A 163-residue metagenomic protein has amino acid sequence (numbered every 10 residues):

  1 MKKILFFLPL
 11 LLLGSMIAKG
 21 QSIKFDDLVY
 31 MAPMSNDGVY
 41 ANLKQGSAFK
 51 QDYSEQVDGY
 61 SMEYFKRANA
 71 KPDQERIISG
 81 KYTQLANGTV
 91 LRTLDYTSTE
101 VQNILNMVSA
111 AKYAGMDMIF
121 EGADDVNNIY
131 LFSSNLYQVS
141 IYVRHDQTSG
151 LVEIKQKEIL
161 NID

Functional and structural regions predicted by a protein language model:
M1-I23: Bacterial Sec-dependent N-terminal signal peptides
G20-A86: N-terminal leader/targeting segments
Q21, N161-D163: Short, solvent-exposed mixed-charge patches
E55-D58, K66-N69, Y82, S98 (+3 more regions): A mature extracytoplasmic/lumenal domain signature
Y64-A70, Y130-S134, Q156-I159: Short beta-strand element of the conserved SAM-dependent methyltransferase core
Q74-N128: Long, charged/polar, surface-exposed segments that mediate recognition or autoinhibition
L91-Y96, Q147-I159: Short, hydrophobic/proline-enriched secondary-structure or compact coil segments at domain edges
Y130-E153: Short, exposed beta-strand-loop hairpins at the edges of beta-sheets in extracellular/periplasmic proteins
